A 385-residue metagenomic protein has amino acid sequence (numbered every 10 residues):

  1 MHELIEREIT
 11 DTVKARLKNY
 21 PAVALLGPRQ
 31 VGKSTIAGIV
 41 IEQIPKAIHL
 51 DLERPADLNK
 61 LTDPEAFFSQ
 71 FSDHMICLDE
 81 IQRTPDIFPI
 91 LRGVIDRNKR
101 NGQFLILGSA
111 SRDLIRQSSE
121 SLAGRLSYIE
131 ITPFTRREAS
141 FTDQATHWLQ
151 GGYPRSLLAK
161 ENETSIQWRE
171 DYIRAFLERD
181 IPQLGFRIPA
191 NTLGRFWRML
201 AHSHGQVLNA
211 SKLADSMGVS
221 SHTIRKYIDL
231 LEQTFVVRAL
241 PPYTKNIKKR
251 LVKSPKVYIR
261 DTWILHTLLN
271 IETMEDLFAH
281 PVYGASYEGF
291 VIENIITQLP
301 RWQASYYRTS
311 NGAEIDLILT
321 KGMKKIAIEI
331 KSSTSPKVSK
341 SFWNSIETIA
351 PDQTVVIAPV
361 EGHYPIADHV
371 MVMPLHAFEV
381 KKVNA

Functional and structural regions predicted by a protein language model:
M1-K14: N-terminal pre-Walker A segment at the start of P-loop NTPase domains
L25: Hydrophobic anchor at the beta1->P-loop junction of P-loop NTPases
K33: Conserved lysine of the Walker
I36, V40: Hydrophobic positions on the alpha1 helix immediately C-terminal to the Walker A/P-loop
F88-R112, S119-E120: Conserved catalytic/switch belt of AAA+ P-loop NTPases
R112-S127, D143: Short regulatory helix/loop adjacent to the ATP-binding pocket of P-loop NTPases
N162-M323: Accessory nucleic acid-recognition modules appended to NTPase machines
G362-A385: Domain-level recognition of nuclease-like catalytic cores that cleave nucleotide substrates
